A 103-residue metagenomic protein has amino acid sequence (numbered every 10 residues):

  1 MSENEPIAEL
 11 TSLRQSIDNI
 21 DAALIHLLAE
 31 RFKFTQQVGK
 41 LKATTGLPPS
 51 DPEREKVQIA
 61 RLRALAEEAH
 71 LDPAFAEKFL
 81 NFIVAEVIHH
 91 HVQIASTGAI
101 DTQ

Functional and structural regions predicted by a protein language model:
M1-Q103: Domain-level signature for soluble enzymes in the chorismate/prephenate branch of the shikimate pathway
